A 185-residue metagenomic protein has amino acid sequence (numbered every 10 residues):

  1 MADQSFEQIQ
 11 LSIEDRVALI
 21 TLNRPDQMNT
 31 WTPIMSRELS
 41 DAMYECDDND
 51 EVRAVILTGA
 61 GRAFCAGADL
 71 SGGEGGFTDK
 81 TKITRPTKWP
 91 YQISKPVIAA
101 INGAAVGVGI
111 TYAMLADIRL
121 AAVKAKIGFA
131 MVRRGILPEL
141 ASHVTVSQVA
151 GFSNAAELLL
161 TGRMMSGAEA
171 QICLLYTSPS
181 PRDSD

Functional and structural regions predicted by a protein language model:
M1-A60: Conserved CoA-thioester-binding segment of acyl-CoA-metabolizing enzymes
D3, R37, E51, G59-I93 (+2 more regions): Glycine- (often His-adjacent) and acidic-residue-rich active-site loop that binds/positions the CoA thioester
I20, L57, D69, Y112-M114 (+1 more regions): Hydrophobic/aromatic residues within transmembrane alpha-helices of multi-pass small-molecule transporters
W31, A100-I101: Structural motif
P86-Q92, A100, V106-L160, C173: CoA-thioester-processing core
R163-G167: Acidic, divalent-metal-coordinating active-site segment for phosphoryl/phosphodiester hydrolysis, typified by short
Y176-D183: Conserved small/polar residues in nucleotide/adenosyl-binding loops
